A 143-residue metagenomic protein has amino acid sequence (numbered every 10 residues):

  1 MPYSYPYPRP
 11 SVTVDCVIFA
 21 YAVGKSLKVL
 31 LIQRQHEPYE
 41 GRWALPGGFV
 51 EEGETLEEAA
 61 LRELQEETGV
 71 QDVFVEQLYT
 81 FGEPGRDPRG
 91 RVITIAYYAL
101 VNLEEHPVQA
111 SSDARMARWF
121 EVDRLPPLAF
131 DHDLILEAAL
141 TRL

Functional and structural regions predicted by a protein language model:
P2-A44, E57, D72: N-terminal strand-loop-strand
P10, V73, R89-I93: Residue-level preference for beta-strand/loop junctions
V17-F19, Y97-Y98, R118: Conserved hydrophobic/aromatic positions in well-ordered beta-strands
V29, Q33-H36, E40, G47 (+2 more regions): Short, His- and charge-rich active-site/binding loops that engage polyanionic ligands
L45-Q77, Y97: The catalytic Nudix box helix
E76-P84: Short acidic (Asp/Glu) patches
E83-P107, I135, A139-L140: Active-site-adjacent beta-strand/loop module that shapes the phosphate/pyrophosphate-binding cleft
P107-R142: NUDIX/MutT-family hydrolases
